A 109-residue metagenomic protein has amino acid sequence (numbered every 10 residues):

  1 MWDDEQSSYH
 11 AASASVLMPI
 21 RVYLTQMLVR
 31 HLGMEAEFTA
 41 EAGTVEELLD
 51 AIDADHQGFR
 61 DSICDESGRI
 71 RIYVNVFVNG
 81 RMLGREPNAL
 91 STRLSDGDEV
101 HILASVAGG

Functional and structural regions predicted by a protein language model:
W2-G108: Ubiquitin-like/PB1-type beta-grasp interaction modules and other compact soluble beta-rich domains
